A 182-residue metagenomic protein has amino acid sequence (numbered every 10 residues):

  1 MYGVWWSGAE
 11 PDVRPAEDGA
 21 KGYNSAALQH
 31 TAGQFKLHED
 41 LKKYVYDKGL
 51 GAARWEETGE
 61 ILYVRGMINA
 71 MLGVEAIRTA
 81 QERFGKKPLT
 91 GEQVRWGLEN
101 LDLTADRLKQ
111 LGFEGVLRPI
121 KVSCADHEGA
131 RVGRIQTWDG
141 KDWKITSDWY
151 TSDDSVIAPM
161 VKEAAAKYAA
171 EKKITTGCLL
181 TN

Functional and structural regions predicted by a protein language model:
M1-A70, A164, T175: Extracellular/periplasmic periplasmic-binding protein-like sensory domains
E10, A27, Q93, C124-D126 (+1 more regions): Solvent-exposed, flexible loop/coil residues
V13, K43, L117-P119, G133 (+1 more regions): Hydrophobic transmembrane signal anchors and adjacent membrane-proximal interface regions, especially in viral
G22, K43, G112, D148-W149 (+1 more regions): Intrinsically disordered, low-complexity N-terminal regions enriched in serine/proline/glycine with scattered basic
K36, G49, G85-K86, N100-D102 (+2 more regions): Short, flexible coil/linker elements and helix-boundary hinge sites characteristic of intrinsically disordered
A52-Y63, V74-S147: Segments of small-molecule ligand-sensing domains
E92-Q93, L98-D106, T137-N182: Conserved C-terminal helix/tail region of periplasmic/extracytoplasmic solute-binding proteins
